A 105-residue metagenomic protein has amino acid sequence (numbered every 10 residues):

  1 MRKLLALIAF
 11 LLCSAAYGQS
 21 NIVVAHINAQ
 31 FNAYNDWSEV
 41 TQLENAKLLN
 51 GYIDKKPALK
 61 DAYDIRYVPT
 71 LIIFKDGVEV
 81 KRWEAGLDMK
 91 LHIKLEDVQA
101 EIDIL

Functional and structural regions predicted by a protein language model:
M1-R2: N-terminal hydrophobic targeting signals that begin at the initiator methionine
L5-G18: Hydrophobic h-region of N-terminal signal peptides that target proteins for export in Gram-negative bacteria
G18-K47: Local sequence-structure signature of Cys/Sec-based thiol-disulfide redox active-site neighborhoods
I27-A29, I53-D54, G86: Active-site-proximal beta-strand/loop segments in catalytic clefts of secreted hydrolases
A46-K55: A short beta-strand-loop structural module common to alpha/beta enzyme folds
L59: Short conserved loop adjoining the S-adenosyl-L-methionine
Y63-I73: Structural micro-motif
I73-L105: Non-catalytic, surface beta->alpha helical segment in thiol-disulfide oxidoreductase systems
